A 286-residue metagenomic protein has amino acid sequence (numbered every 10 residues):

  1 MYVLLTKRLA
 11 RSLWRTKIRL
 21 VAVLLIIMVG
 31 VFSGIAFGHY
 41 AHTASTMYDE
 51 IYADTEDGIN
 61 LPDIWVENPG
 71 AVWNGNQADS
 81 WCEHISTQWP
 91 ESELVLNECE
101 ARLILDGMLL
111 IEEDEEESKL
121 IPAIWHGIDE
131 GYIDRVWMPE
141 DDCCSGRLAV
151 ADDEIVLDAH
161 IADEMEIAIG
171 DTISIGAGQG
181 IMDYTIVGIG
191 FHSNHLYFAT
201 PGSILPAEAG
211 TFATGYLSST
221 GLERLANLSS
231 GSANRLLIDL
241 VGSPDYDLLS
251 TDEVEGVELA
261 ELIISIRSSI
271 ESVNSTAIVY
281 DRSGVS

Functional and structural regions predicted by a protein language model:
Y2-S286: Membrane transport/envelope proteins' first extracytoplasmic loop
